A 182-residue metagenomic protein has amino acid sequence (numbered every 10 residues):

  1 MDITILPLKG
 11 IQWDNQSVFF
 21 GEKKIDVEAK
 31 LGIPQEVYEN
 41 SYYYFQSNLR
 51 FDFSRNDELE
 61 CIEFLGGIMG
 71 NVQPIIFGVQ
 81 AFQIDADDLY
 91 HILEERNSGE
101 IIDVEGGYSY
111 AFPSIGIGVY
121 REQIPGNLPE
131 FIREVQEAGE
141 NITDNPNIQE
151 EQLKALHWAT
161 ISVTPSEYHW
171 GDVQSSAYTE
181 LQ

Functional and structural regions predicted by a protein language model:
M1-Q182: Short helix/turn-capping signatures at newly exposed starts of structured segments
